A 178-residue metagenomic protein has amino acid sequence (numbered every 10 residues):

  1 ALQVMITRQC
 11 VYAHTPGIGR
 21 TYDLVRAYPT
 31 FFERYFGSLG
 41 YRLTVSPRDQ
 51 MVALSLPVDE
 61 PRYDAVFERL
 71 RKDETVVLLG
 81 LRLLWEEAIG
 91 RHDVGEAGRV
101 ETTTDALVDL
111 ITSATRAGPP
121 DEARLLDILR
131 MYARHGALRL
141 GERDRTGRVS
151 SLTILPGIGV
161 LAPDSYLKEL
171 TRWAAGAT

Functional and structural regions predicted by a protein language model:
A1-D64: Eukaryotic partner-binding/assembly regions in large regulatory complexes
V11-R20, R91-S113: Short acidic, hydrophobic short linear motifs in intrinsically disordered regions
L24-F31, G118-R134: Short amphipathic alpha-helical interaction segments
F36-V45, A133-T146: A short, conserved structural fragment
V52-L54, R139-S165: Accessory beta->alpha helical hairpin/"wing" motif in late/C-terminal subdomains of nucleic-acid enzymes
P61-V100: Short alpha-helical segments that sit at the start of domains
D64-R69, L155-T178: Short, amphipathic alpha-helical interaction segments positioned at domain boundaries
A117-D127, L138-V149: Short conserved catalytic/interaction loops centered on acidic-Pro-aromatic/His motifs
